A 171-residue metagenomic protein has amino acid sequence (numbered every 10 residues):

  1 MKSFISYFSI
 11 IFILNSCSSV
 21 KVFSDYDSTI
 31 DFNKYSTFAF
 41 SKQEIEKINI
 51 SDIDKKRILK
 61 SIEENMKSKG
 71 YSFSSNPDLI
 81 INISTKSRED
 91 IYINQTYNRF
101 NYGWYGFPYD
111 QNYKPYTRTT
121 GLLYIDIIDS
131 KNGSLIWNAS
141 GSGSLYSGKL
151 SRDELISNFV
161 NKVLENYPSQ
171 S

Functional and structural regions predicted by a protein language model:
K2-I10: Sec-dependent signal peptide recognition, specifically the positively charged N-region followed immediately by
I13-S16: C-terminal motif of bacterial Sec signal peptides marking the signal peptidase cleavage site
S18-T29, K114-L122, I127-S171: C-terminal/domain-edge helix-coil "capping" segments
V20-T37, S41-E46, K60: Sec-dependent signal peptide cleavage junction
D25-D27, M66-S68, Q111: A generic local structural motif
K34-S36, K69, P77-I81, T119-Y124 (+1 more regions): Envelope-exposed proteins and targeting segments
A39-R88: N-terminal segment of the mature soluble domain
I83-S134, S142: Surface-exposed short loop/turn segments
